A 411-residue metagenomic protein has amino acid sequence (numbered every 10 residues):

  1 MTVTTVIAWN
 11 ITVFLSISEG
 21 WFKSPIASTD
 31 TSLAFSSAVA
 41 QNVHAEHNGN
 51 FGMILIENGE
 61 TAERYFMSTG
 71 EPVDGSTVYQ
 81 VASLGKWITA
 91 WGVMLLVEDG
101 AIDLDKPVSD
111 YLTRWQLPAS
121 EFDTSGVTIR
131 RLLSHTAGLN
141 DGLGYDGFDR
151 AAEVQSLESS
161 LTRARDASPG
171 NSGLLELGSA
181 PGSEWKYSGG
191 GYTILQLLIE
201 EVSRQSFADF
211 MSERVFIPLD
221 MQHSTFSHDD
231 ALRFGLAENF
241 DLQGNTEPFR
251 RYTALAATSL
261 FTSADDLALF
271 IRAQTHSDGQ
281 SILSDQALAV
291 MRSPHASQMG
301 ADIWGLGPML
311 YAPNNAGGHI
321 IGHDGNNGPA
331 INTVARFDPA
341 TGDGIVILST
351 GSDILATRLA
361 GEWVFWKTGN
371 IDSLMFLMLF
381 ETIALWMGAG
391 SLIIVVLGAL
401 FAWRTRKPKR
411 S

Functional and structural regions predicted by a protein language model:
M1-Y65, F249-S411: Catalytic loop of the DD-peptidase/beta-lactamase superfamily, centered on the K-T-G motif and neighboring
W9-K23, F51-M53, Q80, I88 (+4 more regions): Cross-kingdom Sec-pathway N-terminal secretion signals
A34, A38, S83, I88-G92 (+10 more regions): Extracytoplasmic/secreted proteins, especially bacterial periplasmic and envelope-associated proteins
V39-D74, V78-V81, L104, A151-T162 (+1 more regions): A short, well-structured edge-of-sheet supersecondary motif
G49, G70-R131, L177-S188, L255-T258: Short active-site loop at a secondary-structure junction that contains or immediately precedes the catalytic residue(s)
E57-T61, V108, S227-F234: Short, solvent-exposed turn/loop segments enriched in Gly/Ser/Thr/Pro and often Arg
V97, W115-A119, V202, D278 (+1 more regions): Short amphipathic alpha-helical interaction patches enriched in hydrophobic/aromatic residues with interspersed Lys/Arg
E121-G322, G328: Short, surface-exposed loop or secondary-structure junction motifs that flank catalytic or metal-binding residues
